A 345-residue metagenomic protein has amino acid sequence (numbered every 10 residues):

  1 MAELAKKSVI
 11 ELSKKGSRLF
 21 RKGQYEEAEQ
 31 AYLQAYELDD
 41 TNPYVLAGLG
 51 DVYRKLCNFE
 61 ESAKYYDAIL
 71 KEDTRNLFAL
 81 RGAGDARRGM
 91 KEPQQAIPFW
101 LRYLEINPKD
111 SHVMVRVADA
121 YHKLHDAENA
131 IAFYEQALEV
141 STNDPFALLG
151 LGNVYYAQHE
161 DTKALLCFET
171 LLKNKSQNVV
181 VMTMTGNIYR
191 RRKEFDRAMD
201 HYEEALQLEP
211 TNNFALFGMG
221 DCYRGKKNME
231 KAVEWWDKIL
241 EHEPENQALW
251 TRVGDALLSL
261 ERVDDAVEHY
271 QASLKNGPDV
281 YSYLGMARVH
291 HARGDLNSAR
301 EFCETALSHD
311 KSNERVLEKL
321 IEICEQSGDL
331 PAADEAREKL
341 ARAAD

Functional and structural regions predicted by a protein language model:
M1-K14, E37, L274-K275: TPR-adjacent "capping" and linker segments in tetratricopeptide-repeat scaffold/adaptor proteins
K6, D40, T74, P108 (+7 more regions): Short coil turns that delineate tetratricopeptide repeat
V9-I10, P43-Y44, L77-F78, S111-H112 (+6 more regions): Helix-start (N-cap) detector for alpha-helical repeat units in TPR-like alpha-solenoids, especially tetratricopeptide
R21-K22, K55-L56, G89, K123 (+6 more regions): Register position in tetratricopeptide repeats
